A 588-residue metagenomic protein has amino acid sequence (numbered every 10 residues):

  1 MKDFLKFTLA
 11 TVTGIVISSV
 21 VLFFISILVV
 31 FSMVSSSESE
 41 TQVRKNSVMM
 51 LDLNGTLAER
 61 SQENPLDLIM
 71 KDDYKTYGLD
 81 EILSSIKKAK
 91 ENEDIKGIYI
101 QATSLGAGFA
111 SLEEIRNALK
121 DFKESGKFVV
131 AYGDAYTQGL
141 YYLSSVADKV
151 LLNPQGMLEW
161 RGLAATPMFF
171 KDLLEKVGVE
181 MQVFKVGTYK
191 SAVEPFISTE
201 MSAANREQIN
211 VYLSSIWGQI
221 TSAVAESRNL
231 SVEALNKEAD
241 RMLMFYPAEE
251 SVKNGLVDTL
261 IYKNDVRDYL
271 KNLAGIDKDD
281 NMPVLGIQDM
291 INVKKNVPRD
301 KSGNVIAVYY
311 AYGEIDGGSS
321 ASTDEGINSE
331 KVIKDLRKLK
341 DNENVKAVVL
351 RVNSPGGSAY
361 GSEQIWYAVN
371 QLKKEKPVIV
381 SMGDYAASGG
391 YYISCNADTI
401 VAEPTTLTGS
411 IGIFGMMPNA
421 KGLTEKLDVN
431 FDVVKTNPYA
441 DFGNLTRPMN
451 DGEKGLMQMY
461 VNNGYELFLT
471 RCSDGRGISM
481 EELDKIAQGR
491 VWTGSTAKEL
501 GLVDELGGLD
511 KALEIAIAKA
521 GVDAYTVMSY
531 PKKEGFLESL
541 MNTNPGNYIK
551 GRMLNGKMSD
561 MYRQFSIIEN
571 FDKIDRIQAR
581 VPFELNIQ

Functional and structural regions predicted by a protein language model:
K2-Q42, N46: N-terminal type II signal-anchor transmembrane helix that functions as the membrane-insertion/stop-transfer segment
E40, S47-P167, P298-L423: Cleft-lining beta-strand/loop regions that shape enzyme active-site pockets
R44, V146-A147, V177, G255-L256 (+2 more regions): Short, structured coil segments at secondary-structure junctions
K171-K271, K421, E425-L500, D504-L506 (+2 more regions): Charged, glycine-interspersed solvent-exposed loop segments at helix/strand-loop junctions that cap or gate access
E226-S227, D258-V305, F414, L469-G475 (+1 more regions): C-terminal long alpha-helix characteristic of the crotonase
K301-I306, Y310-N344, Y460, P531-Q588: Intrinsic disorder and flexible/low-complexity segments
Y310-G313, V352-S354, M382-D384, A397 (+10 more regions): Active-site proximal loops enriched in glycine and acidic residues that flank catalytic Cys/His/Asp and coordinate
A359-Q364, T496-E499, M541-T543: Short glycine/threonine-rich loop-to-helix capping motif typified by GTGT followed within a few residues by an Asp-Pro
